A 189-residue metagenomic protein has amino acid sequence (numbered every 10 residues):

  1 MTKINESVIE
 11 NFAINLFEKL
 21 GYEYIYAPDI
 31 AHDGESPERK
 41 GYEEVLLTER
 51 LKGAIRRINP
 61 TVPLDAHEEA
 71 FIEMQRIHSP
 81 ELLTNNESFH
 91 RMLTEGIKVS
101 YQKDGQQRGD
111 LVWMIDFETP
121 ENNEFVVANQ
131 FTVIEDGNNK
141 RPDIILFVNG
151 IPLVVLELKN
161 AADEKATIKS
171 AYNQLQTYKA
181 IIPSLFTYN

Functional and structural regions predicted by a protein language model:
M1-N189: An alpha-helical interface "stripe"
